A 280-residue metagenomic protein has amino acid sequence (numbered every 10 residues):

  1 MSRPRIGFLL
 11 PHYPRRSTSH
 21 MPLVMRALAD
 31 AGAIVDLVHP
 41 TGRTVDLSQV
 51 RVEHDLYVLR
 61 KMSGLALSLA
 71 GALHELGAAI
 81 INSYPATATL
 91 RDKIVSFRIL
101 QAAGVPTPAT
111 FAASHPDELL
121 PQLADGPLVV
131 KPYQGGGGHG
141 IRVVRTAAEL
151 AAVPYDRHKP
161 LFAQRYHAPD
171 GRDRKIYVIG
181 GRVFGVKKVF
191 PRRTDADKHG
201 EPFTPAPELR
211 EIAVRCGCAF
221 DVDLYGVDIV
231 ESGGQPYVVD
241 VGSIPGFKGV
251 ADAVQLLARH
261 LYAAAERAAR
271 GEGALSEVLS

Functional and structural regions predicted by a protein language model:
R5-A109: Conserved N-proximal alpha/beta basic substrate-recognition cap immediately N-terminal to, or forming the N-lobe
P40-R43, K61-L65, A113-D117, H167-P169 (+1 more regions): Short beta->alpha connector loops
H54-V58, I176-V178, Q235-F247: A short beta-strand motif that forms the metal-chelation/ATP-contact edge of phosphoryl-transfer active sites
M62-G64, Q134-G135, I244: Short glycine-rich anion-binding loops that position phosphate/pyrophosphate groups of nucleotides and phosphorylated
P108-L128: Rossmann-like NAD(P)H-binding beta-loop-alpha module
L128, F162, F184-G185, Y225 (+1 more regions): Protein kinase-like catalytic core scaffold
H139-F220: Phosphate-binding site of ATP-dependent enzymes
R193-V238, G242, V250-L279: A long amphipathic alpha-helix within ATP-dependent nucleotide-binding catalytic cores
